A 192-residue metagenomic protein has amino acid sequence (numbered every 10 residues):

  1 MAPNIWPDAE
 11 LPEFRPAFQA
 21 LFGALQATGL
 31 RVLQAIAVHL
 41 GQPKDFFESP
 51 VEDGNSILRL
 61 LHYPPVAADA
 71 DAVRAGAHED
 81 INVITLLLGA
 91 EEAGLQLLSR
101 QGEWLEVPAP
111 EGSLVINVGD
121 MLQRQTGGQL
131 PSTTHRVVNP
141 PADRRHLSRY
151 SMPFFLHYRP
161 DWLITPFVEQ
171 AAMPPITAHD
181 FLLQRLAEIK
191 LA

Functional and structural regions predicted by a protein language model:
M1-A192: Peripheral, non-catalytic segments flanking oxidoreductase cores
